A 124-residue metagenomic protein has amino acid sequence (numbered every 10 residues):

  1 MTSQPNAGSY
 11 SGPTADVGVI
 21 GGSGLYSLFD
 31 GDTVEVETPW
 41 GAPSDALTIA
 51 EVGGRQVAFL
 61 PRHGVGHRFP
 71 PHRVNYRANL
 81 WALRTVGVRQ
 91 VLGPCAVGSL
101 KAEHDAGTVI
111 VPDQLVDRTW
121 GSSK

Functional and structural regions predicted by a protein language model:
T2-K124: Metabolite-binding pocket within alpha/beta catalytic cores that recognizes anionic/polar moieties
